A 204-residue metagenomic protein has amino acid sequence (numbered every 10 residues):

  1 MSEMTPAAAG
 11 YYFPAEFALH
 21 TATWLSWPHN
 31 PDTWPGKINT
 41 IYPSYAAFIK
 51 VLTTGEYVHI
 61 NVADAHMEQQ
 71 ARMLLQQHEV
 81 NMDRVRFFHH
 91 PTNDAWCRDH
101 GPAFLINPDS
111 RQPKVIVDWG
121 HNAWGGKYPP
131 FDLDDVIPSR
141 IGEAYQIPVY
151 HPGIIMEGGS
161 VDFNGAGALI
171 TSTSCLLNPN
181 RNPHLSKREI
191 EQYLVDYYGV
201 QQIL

Functional and structural regions predicted by a protein language model:
M1-L204: The feature marks the mature, well-folded catalytic cores of soluble enzymes
